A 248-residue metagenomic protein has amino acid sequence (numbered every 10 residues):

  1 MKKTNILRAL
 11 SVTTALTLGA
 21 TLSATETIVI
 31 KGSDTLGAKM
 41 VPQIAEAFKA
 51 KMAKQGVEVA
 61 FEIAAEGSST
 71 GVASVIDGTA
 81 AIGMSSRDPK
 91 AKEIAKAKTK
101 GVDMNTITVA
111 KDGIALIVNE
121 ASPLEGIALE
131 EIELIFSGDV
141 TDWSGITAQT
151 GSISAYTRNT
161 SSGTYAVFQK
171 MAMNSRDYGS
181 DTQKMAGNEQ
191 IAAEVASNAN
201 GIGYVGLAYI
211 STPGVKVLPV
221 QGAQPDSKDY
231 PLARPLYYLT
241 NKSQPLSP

Functional and structural regions predicted by a protein language model:
K2-S11: Bacterial N-terminal signal peptides that target proteins for export
S11-L18: Hydrophobic helical h-region of N-terminal Sec-dependent signal peptides in bacterial secretory/periplasmic proteins
L18-A24: Sec/Tat signal peptide C-region and signal peptidase I cleavage site
A24-P248: Exported/periplasmic ABC-transporter solute-binding proteins
